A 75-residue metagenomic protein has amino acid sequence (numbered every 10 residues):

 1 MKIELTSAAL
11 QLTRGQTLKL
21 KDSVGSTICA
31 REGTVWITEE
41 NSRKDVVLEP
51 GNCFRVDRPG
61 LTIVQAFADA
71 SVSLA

Functional and structural regions predicted by a protein language model:
M1-Q11: A short glycine-rich, His/Asp/Glu-containing loop-to-beta-strand
A9, T27, I63: Short, surface-exposed charged micro-motifs
A9-L12, T17, S42-P59: Short acidic-glycine-tyrosine-enriched beta hairpin
T13, R31-T34, A68-D69: Glycine- and small/acidic-residue-enriched microsegments that form turns, hinges, and capping elements
L18, T34-I37, C53, S71: Short beta-strand segments in beta-sandwich/barrel cores
D22-S23, N41: Short, small/polar residue-rich loop motifs at catalytic or cofactor-binding pockets
S23-V35: Glycine- and acidic-residue-biased ligand/ion/polar-headgroup-sensing regions
N52-A75: C-terminal structural segments of small proteins and small subunits
